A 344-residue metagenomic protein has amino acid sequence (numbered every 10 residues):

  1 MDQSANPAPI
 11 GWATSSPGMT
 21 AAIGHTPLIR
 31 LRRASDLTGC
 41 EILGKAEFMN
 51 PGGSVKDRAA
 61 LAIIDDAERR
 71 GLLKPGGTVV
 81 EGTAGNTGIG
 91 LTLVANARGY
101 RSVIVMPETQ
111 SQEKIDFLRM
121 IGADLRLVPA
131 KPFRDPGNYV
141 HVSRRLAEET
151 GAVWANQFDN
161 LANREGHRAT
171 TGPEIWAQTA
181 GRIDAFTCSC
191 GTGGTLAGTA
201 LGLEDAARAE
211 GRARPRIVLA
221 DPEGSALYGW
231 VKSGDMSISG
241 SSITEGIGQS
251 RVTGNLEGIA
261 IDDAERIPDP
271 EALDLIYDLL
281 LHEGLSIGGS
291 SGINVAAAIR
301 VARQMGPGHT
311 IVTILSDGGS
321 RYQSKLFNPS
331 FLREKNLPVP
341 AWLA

Functional and structural regions predicted by a protein language model:
M1-A344: PLP-dependent amino-acid enzyme catalytic core
